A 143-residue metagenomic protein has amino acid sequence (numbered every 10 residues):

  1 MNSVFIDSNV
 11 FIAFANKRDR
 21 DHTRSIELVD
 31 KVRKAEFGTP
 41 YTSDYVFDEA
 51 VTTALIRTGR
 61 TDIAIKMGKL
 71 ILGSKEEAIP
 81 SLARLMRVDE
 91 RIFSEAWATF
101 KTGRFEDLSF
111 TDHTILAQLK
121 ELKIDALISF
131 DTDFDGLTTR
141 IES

Functional and structural regions predicted by a protein language model:
M1-R20: Metal-dependent nucleic-acid phosphoesterase active-site entry motif
F5-I6, E27-R57: PIN/NYN-family metal-dependent endoribonuclease catalytic core
I6, Y41-T42, R87, F110 (+1 more regions): Short beta-strand scaffold positions
F11, F47, F134-D135: A generic structural signal for short hydrophobic patches within well-formed alpha-helices
A13-A15, T53, L137: Residues that scaffold the ATP/ADP-binding catalytic core of kinase and kinase-like folds
T52-M86: Helix-adjacent hinge/juxtasegments
P80-D125: Active-site neighborhoods of divalent-metal-dependent phosphate/nucleic-acid chemistry enzymes
L116-S143: Acidic, PIN/NYN-like endoribonuclease modules and their adjacent C-terminal/linker elements
